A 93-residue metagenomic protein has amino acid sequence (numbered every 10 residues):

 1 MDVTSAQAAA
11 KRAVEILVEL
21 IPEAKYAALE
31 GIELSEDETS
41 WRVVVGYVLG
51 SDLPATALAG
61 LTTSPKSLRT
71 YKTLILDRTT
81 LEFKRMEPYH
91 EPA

Functional and structural regions predicted by a protein language model:
M1-A28: Short, non-transmembrane alpha-helical segments in secretory-pathway proteins
Q7-A8, E36-E38: C-terminal and inter-domain tail/linker signature
A27-E36: Short amphipathic beta-strand and strand-loop transition segments with alternating hydrophobic
E38-S40, R69: A general secondary-structure signal for short beta-strands and their flanking turns/coil in non-transmembrane regions
V43: Conserved histidines in hydrophobic membrane contexts and catalytic metal-binding motifs
Y47-L49: Short beta-strand segments enriched in hydrophobic/aromatic residues within well-folded beta-rich domains
D52-Y89: A short, surface-exposed beta-strand/turn
E91-A93: Intrinsically disordered, low-complexity regions
